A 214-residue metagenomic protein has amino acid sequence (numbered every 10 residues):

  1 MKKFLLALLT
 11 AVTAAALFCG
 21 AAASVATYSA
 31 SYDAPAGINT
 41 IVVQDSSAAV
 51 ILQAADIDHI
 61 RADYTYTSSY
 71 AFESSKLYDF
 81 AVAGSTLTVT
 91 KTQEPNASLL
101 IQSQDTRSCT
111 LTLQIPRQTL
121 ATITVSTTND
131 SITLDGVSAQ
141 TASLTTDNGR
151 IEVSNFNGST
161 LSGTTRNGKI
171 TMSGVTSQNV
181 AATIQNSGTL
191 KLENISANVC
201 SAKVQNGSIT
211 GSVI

Functional and structural regions predicted by a protein language model:
M1-K2: N-terminal hydrophobic targeting signals that begin at the initiator methionine
L5, L9, C19-D45, A49-T127 (+6 more regions): Acidic (Asp/Glu) and glycine-rich low-complexity loops/linkers that are typically intrinsically disordered
T13-L17: Hydrophobic core
